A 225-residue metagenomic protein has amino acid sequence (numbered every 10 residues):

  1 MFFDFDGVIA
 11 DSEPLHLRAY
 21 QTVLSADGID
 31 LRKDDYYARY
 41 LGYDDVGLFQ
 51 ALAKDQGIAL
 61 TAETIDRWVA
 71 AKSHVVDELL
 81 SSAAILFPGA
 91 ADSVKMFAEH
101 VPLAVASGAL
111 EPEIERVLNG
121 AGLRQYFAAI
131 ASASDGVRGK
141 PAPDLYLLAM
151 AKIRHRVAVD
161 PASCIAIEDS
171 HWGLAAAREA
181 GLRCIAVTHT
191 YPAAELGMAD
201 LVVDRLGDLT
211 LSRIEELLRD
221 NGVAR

Functional and structural regions predicted by a protein language model:
M1-A38: Active-site neighborhood of HAD-like aspartate-dependent phosphohydrolases
I9, L103, A166: Conserved SAM-binding loop
L15, D44, I85-G89, A109 (+3 more regions): Short beta->alpha linker loops
A19, L48, G89, E113-R116 (+1 more regions): Phosphate- and divalent-cation-binding pockets in alpha/beta enzyme and binding domains that engage nucleotide-derived
S25, F97-A98, R178: Anion (oxyanion) recognition and catalysis
L41-L79, K95-M96: A metal-dependent, Asp-based hydrolase signature
E78-V105, A109-E115: Short, acidic loop-to-helix structural element flanking the phosphoryl-transfer center in phosphate-processing enzymes
E111, E115-R225: Asp-based, Mg2+/Mn2+-dependent phosphohydrolase catalytic module
